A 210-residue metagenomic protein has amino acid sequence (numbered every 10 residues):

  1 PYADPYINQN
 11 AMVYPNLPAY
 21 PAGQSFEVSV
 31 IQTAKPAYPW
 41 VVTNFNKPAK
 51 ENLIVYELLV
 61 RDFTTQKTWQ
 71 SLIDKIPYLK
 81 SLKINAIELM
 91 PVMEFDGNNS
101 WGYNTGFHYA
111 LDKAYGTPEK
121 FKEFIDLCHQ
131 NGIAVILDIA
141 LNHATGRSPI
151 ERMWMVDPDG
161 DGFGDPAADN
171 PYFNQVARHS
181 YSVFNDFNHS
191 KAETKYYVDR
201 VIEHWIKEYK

Functional and structural regions predicted by a protein language model:
P1-L53: The feature marks proteins involved in alpha-glucan
L17, P36-Y38, T43-L53, L59-K210: Substrate-binding/active-site clefts of carbohydrate-active enzymes
